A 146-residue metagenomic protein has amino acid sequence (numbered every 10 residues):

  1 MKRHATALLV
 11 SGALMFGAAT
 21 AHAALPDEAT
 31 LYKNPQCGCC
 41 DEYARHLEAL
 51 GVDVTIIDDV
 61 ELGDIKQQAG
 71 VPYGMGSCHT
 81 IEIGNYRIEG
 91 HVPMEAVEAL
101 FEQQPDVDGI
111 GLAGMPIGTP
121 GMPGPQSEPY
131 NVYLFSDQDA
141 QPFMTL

Functional and structural regions predicted by a protein language model:
M1-A5: Positively charged n-region of N-terminal signal peptides that target proteins for export
A7-G17: Bacterial N-terminal signal peptides
A23-L50: Local sequence-structure signature of Cys/Sec-based thiol-disulfide redox active-site neighborhoods
E28-A29, V52-V54, G84-R87: Short active-site oxyanion
Q36, Y43, D58-E61, P93-V97: Stable alpha-helical elements in mature extracytoplasmic
A44-D64: Conserved helix-turn-beta segment immediately C-terminal to the redox Cys motif in thioredoxin-like folds
Q68-L146: Thiol/selenol-based redox catalytic cores and closely related redox-interacting motifs
